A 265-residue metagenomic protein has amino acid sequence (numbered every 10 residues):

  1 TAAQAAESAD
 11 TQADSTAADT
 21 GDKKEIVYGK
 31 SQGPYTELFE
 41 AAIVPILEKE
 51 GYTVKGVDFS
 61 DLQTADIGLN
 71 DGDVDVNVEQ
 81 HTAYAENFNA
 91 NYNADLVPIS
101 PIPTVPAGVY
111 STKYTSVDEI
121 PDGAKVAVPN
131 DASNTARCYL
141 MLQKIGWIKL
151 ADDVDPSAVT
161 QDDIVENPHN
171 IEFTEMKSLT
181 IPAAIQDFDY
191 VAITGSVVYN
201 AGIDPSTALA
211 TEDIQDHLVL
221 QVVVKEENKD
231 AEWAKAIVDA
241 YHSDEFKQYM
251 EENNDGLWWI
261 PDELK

Functional and structural regions predicted by a protein language model:
T1-E25: Short, low-complexity disordered leader/linker segments with a strong preference for bacterial N-terminal type II
Q32-K55: Short, polar/charged alpha-helical segment
G56-I67, V154-A183: Short helix-initiation/N-cap motifs at beta->coil->alpha
S60-L62, G72-E86, K177-S178, Q186-F188 (+1 more regions): Beta->alpha turn/N-cap motifs
N87-I99, K113-T115, D187, A192 (+1 more regions): Ligand-binding "clamshell"
I99-I148, K247-Q248: A conserved helix-loop-strand patch within extracytoplasmic ligand-binding domains of the periplasmic binding
P106-D118, L218-A231: A bilobed periplasmic-binding-protein/Venus flytrap-type ligand-binding module shared by bacterial periplasmic
S133-A158, V238-K265: Ligand-binding clefts/hinges and TM-proximal coupling segments of bilobed small-molecule sensing domains
